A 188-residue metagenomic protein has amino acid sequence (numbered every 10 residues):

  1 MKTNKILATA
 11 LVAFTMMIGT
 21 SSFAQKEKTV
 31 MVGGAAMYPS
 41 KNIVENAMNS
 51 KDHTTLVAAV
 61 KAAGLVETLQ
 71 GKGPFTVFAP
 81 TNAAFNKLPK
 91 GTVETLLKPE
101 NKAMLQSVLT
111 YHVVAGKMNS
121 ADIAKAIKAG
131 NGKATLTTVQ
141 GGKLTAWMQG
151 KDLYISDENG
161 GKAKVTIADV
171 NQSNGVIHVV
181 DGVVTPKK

Functional and structural regions predicted by a protein language model:
M1-E27: Bacterial Sec-dependent N-terminal signal peptides
N4, F23-K188: Mature, structured domains of secreted/extracytosolic soluble proteins
